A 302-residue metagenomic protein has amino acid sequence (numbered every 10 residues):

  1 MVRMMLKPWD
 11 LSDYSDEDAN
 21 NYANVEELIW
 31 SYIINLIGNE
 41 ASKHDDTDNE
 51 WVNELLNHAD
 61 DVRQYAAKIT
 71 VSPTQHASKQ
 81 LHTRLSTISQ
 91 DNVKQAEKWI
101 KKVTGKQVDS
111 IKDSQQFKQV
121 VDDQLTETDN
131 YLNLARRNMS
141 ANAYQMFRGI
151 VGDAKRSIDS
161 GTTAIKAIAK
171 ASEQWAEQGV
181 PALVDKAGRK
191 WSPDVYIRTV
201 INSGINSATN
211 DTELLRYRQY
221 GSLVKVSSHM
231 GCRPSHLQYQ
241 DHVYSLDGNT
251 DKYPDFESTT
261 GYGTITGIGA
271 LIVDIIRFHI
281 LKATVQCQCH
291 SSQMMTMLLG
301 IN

Functional and structural regions predicted by a protein language model:
M1-V184, S292-N302: N-terminal leader/targeting and assembly helices and adjacent pre-domain segments
A182, W191-G300: Acidic, glycine-rich two-metal-ion catalytic cores of nucleic acid-processing enzymes
G188: Glycine-rich anion-binding surface patch
